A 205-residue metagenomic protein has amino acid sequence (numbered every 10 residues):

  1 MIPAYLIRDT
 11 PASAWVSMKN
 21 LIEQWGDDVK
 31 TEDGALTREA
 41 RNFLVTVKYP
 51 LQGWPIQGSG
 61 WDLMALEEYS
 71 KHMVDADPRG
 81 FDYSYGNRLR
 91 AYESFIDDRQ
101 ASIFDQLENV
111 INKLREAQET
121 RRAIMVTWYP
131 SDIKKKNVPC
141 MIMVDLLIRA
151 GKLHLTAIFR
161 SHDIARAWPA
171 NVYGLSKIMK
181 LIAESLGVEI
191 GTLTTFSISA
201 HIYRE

Functional and structural regions predicted by a protein language model:
M1-E205: Terminal, non-catalytic protein-protein interaction segments that mediate quaternary/complex assembly
